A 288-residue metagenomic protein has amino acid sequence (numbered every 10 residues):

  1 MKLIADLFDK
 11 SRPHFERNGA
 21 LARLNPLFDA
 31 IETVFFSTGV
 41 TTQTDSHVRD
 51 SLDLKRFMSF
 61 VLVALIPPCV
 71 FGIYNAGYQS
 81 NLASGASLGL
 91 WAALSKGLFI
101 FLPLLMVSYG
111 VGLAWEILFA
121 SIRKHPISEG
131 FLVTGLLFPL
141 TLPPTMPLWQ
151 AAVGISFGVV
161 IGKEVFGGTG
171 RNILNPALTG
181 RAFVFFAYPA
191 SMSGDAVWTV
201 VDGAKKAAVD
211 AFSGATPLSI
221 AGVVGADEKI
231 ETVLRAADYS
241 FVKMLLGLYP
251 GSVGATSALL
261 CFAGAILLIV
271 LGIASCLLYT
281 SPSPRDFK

Functional and structural regions predicted by a protein language model:
M1-F101, L105: N-terminal signal-anchor module of multipass membrane proteins
S46-S51, A86-G97, Y109-S121, G135-P143 (+2 more regions): Short juxtamembrane and helix-loop transition motifs at transmembrane-helix boundaries in membrane proteins
S59-I66, V107, G254-L268: Hydrophobic alpha-helical transmembrane segments
K96-V107, M146-A152, G254: Structural signature of hydrophobic alpha-helical transmembrane segments
L105-I117, I155-K163: Central hydrophobic cores of alpha-helical transmembrane segments in multi-pass inner-membrane proteins across all
G130-F131, L137-G203: Membrane-interface helix-loop-helix junctions at boundaries between adjacent transmembrane segments
G170-C261: Long hydrophobic alpha-helical segments that form multi-pass transmembrane helix bundles in integral membrane proteins
Y279-K288: Single conserved hydrophobic/aromatic residue that forms the stacking wall/gate of nucleotide- or nucleobase-binding
